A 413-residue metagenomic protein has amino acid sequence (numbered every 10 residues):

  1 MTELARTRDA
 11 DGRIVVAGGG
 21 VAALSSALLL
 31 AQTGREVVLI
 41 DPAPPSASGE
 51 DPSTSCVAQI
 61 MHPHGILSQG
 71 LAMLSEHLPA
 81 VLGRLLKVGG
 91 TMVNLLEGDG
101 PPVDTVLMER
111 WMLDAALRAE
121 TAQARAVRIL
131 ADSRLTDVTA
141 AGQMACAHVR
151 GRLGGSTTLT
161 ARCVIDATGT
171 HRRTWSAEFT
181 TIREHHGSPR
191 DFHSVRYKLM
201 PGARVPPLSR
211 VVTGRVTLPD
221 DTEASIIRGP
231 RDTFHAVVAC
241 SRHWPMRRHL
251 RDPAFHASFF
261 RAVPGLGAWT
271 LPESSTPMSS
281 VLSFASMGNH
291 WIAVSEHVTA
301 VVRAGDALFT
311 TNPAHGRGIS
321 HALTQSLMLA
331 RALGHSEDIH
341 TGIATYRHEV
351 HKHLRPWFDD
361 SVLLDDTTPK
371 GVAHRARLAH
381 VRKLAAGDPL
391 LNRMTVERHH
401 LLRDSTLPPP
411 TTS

Functional and structural regions predicted by a protein language model:
L4-A22, V38: Beta1/beta-strand and adjacent pyrophosphate-binding region of the FAD-binding site in flavoprotein oxidoreductases
L29, P45, I60, H64-V88: Conserved FAD-binding subdomain of flavin-dependent enzymes
A31-Q59: Glycine-rich FAD pyrophosphate-binding loop
G65-I66, G100-A119, R173: Short beta-strand to alpha-helix junction loop
A72-R110: A conserved beta-strand/loop capping segment in the N-terminal third of enzymes that catalyze redox or closely related
Q123-H256: Predominantly flavin-linked oxidoreductase catalytic cores and closely associated redox partners
P230-D232, W244-E349: FAD/FMN-dependent oxidoreductases across multiple families
A330-S413: C-terminal helical "tail/cap" subdomain of flavin- and related membrane-associated enzymes
